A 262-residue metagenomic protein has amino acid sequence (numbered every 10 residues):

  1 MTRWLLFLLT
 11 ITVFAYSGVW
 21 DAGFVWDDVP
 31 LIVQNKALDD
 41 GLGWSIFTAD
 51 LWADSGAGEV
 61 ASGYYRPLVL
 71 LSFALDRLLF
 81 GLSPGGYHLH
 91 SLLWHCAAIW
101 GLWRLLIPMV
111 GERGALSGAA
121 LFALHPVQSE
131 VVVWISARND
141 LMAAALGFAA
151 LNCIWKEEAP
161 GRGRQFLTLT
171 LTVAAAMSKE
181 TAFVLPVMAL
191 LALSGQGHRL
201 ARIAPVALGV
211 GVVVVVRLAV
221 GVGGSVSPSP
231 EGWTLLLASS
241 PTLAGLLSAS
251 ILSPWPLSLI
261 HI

Functional and structural regions predicted by a protein language model:
M1-I260: Polytopic membrane enzymes that build or remodel cell-surface glycoconjugates and lipids
